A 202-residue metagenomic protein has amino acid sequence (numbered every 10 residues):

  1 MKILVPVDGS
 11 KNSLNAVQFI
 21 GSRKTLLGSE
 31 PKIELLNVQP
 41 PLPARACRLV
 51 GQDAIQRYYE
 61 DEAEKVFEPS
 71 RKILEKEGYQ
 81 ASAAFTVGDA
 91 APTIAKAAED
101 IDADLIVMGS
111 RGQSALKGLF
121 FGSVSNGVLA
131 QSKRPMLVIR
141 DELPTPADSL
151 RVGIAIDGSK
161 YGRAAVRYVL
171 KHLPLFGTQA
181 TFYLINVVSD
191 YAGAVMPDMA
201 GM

Functional and structural regions predicted by a protein language model:
M1-Q52, L150-M202: Small/aliphatic-rich secondary-structure junction motif
K2, N15, T25-L26, I94-T145: Gly/Ser-rich helix-loop-strand patches that form or flank binding pockets for ribonucleotide-derived cofactors
I20, S70, I94, V128 (+1 more regions): Aromatic/hydrophobic pocket-lining residues that form π-stacking "cages" and hydrophobic walls in ligand
G21, E64, E68-E75: Class I S-adenosyl-L-methionine
I33, Q80-A83, M136, F182: Hydrophobic anchor at the start of a short beta-strand that flanks the dinucleotide cofactor-binding loop
D53-K65, M202: A short acidic, glycine-rich active-site loop that binds or catalyzes chemistry on phosphate/adenosine moieties
K72-I106: Structural beta-alpha unit
